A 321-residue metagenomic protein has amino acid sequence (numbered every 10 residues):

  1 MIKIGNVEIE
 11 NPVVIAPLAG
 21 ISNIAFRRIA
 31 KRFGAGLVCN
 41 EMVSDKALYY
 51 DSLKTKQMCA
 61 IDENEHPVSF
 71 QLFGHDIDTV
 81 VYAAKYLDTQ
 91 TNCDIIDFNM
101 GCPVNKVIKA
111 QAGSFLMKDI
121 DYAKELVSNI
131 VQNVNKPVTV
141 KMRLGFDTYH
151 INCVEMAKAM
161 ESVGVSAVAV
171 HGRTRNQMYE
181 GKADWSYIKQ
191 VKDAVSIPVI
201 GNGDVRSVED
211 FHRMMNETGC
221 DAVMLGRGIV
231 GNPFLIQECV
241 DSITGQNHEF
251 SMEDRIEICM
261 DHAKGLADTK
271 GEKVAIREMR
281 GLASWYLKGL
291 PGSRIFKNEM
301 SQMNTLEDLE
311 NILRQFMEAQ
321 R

Functional and structural regions predicted by a protein language model:
M1, I9, V13, A19 (+7 more regions): Alpha/beta catalytic cores of nucleotide-metabolism and tRNA/nucleoside-modifying enzymes
M1-K3, L18-D94: Glycine-rich, positively charged N-terminal anion/phosphate-binding segment
I2-V14, L48-P67, C102-A110, V131-T139 (+1 more regions): N-terminal small/glycine-rich loop or linker at the start of catalytic domains across soluble metabolic enzymes
V13-P17, V38-N40, V68-L72, I96 (+4 more regions): Hydrophobic faces of well-ordered beta-strands that scaffold small-molecule active sites in alpha/beta enzyme cores
L18, V43-D45, F73-H75, G101-P103 (+4 more regions): Active-site beta-loop-alpha junctions enriched in small/polar residues
D45-L48, N176, V230-N232, R255: Short gly/pro/ser/thr-enriched loop/turn and capping motifs at secondary-structure boundaries
V81-A112, D121-I197: Alpha/beta enzyme core
L116-I120, G181, E249-M252: Flexible, glycine- and charge-enriched loops at secondary-structure boundaries
